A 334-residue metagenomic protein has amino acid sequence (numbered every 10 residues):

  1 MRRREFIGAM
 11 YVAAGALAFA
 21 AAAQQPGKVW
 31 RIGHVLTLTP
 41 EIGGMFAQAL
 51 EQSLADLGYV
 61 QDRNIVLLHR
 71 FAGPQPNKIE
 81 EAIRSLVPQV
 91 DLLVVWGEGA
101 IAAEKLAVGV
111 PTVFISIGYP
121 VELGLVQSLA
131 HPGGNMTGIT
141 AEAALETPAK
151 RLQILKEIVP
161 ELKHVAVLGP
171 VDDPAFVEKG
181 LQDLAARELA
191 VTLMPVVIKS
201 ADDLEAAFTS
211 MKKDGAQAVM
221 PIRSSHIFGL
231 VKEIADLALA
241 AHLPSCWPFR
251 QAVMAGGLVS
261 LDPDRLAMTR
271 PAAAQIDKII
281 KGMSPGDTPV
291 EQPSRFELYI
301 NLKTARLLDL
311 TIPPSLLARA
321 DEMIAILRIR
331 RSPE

Functional and structural regions predicted by a protein language model:
M1-E334: Short hydrophobic alpha-helices and adjacent helix-cap/hinge residues
